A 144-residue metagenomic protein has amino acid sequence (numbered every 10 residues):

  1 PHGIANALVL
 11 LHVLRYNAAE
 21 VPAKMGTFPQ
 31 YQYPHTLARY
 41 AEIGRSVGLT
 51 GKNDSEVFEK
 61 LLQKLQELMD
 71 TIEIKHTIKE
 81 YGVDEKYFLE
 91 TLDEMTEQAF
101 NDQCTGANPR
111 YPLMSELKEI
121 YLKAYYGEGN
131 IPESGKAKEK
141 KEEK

Functional and structural regions predicted by a protein language model:
P1, I78, K136-E139: Proteins with a high burden of low-complexity, intrinsically disordered sequence enriched in S/T/G/P/A and R, requiring
G3-E90, N130-I131: Gly/Pro-rich interdomain helix-loop hinge
Y87-K144: Short, amphipathic C-terminal "tail helix"
